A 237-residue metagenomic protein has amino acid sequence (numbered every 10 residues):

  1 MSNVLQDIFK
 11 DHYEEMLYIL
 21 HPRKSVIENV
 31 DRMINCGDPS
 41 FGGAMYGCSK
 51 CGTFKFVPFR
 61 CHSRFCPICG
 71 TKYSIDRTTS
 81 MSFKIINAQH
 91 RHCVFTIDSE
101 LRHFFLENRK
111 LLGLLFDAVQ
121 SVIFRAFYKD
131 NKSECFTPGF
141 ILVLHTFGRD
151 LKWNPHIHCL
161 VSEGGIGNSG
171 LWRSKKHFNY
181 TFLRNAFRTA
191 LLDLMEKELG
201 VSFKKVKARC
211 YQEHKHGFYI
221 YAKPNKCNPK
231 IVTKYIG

Functional and structural regions predicted by a protein language model:
M1-G237: Beta->alpha loop/short-helix hinge microenvironment recognizer with preference for catalytic Tyr/His contexts
